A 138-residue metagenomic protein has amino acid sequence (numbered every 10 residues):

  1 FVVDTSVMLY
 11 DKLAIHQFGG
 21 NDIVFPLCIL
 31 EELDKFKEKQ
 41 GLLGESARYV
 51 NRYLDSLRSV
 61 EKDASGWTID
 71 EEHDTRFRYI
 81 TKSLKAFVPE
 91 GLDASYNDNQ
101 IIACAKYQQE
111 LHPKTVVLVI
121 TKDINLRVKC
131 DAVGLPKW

Functional and structural regions predicted by a protein language model:
F1-L118, I124-W138: Active-site-proximal, substrate-binding regions of enzyme catalytic domains and RNA-binding/basic surfaces
